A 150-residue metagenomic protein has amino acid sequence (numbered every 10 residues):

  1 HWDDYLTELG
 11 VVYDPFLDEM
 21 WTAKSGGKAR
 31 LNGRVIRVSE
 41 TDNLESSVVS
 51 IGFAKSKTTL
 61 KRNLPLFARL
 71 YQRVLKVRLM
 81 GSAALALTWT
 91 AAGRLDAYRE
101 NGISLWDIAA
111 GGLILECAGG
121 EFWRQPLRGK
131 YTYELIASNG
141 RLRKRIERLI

Functional and structural regions predicted by a protein language model:
H1-A86, E134-I150: Acidic beta-strand-loop-alpha-helix segment within the catalytic core of divalent metal-dependent phosphate-processing
V49, A110-G111: Short active-site alpha-helical segment characteristic of glycosyltransferases and processive polysaccharide synthases
F53, N101-I103, Q125-L127: Short secondary-structure boundary segments
T88-A91, G112-C117: Hydrophobic residues within well-ordered alpha-helices
A92-A97, G119-E121: Alpha-to-beta junction loops
A97, G102, A110: CN hydrolase (nitrilase-like) catalytic-core segments centered on the catalytic cysteine and neighboring Lys/Glu
W106: Acidic donor-binding loop at a coil-to-helix junction in glycosyltransferase catalytic cores that engages
G119-L135, N139: Acidic, metal-binding active-site segment of PIN/NYN-like and related structure-specific nucleases
